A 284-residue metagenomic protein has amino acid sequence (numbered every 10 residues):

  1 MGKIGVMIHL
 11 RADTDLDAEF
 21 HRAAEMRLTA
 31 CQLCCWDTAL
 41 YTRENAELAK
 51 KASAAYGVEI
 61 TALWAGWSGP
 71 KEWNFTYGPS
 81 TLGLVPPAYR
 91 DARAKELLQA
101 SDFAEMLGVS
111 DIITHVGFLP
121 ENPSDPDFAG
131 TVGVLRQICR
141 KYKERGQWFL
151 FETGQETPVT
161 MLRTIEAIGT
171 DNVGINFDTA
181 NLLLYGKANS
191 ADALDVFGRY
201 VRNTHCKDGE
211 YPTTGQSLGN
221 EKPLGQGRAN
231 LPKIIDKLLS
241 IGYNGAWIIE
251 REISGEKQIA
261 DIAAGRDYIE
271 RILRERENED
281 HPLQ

Functional and structural regions predicted by a protein language model:
G2-I8, C31-L33, I60-A65, I112-T114 (+4 more regions): Hydrophobic faces of well-ordered beta-strands that scaffold small-molecule active sites in alpha/beta enzyme cores
I8-L16, C34-L48, L119-P123, G154-V159 (+4 more regions): Acidic-and-aromatic substrate-binding clefts and catalytic sites of carbohydrate-active enzymes
L10-D13, W64-P70, K207-E210: Short glycine-enriched loops at secondary-structure junctions
T14-H21, E72-G174, P232, L283: Active-site acidic/histidine proton-transfer and metal-coordination neighborhood in alpha/beta enzyme cores
E19-M26, R43-W64, Q99-G108, R140-E144 (+3 more regions): Acidic (Asp/Glu)-rich catalytic clusters
A30-C31, L63, V132-R228, D280-L283: Acidic/histidine-rich catalytic cores of soluble enzymes
S68-S80, P212-S217: Short, flexible, mixed-charge acidic loops at enzyme active sites
Q258-N278: C-terminal helical cap(s) of enzyme catalytic domains, especially alpha/beta-barrels
